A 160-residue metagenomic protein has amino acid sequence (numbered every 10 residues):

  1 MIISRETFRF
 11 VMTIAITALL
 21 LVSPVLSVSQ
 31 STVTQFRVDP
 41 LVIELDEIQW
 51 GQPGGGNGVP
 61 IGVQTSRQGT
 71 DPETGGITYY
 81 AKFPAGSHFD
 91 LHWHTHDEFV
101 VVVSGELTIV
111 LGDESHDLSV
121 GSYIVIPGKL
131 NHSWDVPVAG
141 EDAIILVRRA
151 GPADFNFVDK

Functional and structural regions predicted by a protein language model:
I2-I14: Bacterial N-terminal signal peptides that target proteins for export
V11-S23: Bacterial N-terminal signal peptides
V28-G75, K160: A short, N-terminal "cap"/entry segment at the start of jelly-roll beta-barrel domains of the cupin/DSBH fold
L41-V42, S133-K160: Double-stranded beta-helix
G58-P60, P72-T74, W93, V101 (+2 more regions): Extracellular/periplasmic catalytic domains that process cell-envelope and extracellular macromolecules
I77-W93, G128: Conserved short histidine dyad/triad with adjacent acidic residue
P84-S87, H94-G112: Glycine- and acidic-residue-biased ligand/ion/polar-headgroup-sensing regions
G112-K129: Short acidic-glycine-tyrosine-enriched beta hairpin
